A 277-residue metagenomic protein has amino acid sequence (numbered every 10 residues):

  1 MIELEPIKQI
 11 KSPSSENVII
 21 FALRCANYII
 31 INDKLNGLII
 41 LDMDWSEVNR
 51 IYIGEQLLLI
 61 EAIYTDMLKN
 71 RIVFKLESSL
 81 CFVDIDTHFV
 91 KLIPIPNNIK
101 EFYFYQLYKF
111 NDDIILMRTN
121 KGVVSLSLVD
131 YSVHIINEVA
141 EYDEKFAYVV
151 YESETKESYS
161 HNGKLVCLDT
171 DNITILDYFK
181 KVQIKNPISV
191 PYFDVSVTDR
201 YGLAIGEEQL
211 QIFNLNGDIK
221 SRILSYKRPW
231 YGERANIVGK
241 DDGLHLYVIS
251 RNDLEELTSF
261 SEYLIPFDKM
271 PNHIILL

Functional and structural regions predicted by a protein language model:
M1-E16: A short helix->beta-strand "capping" segment at the edge of beta-propeller domains
K8, N49-I53, K91-P96, H134-A140 (+3 more regions): Beta-propeller fold detector
S15-R24, Q56-M67, I99-F110, V139-Y159 (+3 more regions): Repeated scaffold domains used in trafficking and secretory/extracellular systems, primarily beta-propellers
N27-N32, N70-K75, D113-R118, A147-Y148 (+4 more regions): Short beta-strand elements that form the blades of beta-propeller/WD-repeat-like and other beta-sheet-rich scaffold
L35-I40, S78-V83, K121-S127, T170-I175 (+2 more regions): Structural motif
D42-S46, I85-H88, L128-Y131, D177-K180 (+2 more regions): Short loop/turn segments that connect beta-strands within beta-propeller blades
Y108, I114-T155, Y159-G163, D169: Solenoidal tandem-repeat scaffolds enriched in leucines and small polar residues
G232-L277: Blade-level signature of beta-propeller repeat domains, shared across WD40, Kelch, NHL, RCC1 and BNR/Asp-box propellers
